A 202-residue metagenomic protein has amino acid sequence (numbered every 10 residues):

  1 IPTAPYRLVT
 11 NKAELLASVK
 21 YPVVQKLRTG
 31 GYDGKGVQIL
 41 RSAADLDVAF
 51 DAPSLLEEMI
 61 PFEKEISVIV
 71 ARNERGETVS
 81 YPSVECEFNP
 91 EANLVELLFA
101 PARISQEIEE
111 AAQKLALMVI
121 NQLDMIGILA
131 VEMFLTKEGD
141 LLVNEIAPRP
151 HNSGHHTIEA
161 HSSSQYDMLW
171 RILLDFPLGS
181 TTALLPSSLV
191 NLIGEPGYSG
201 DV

Functional and structural regions predicted by a protein language model:
I1-V37, A43: A conserved helix-loop-beta module that forms one wall/lid of the active-site cleft in ATP-utilizing catalytic domains
E14, D45-D47, G197-V202: Short, conserved charged micro-motifs
R28-G30, A71, E195: Short glycine-rich anion-binding loops that position phosphate/pyrophosphate groups of nucleotides and phosphorylated
V37-I39, L55, V143, L189: Conserved hydrophobic/aromatic beta-strand scaffold that supports enzyme active sites
L40-S42, R72, L192-G194: Short beta-strand-to-loop capping motifs
F50-I104, E109-V143, A147-H155, R171-S180 (+1 more regions): Phosphate-binding core of ATP-grasp and ATP-grasp-like enzymes
T157-E159: A conserved FAD-binding loop/helix module that cradles the flavin
L184-L185, L192-V202: Glycine-rich active-site loop/lid that clamps phosphate-bearing ligands
